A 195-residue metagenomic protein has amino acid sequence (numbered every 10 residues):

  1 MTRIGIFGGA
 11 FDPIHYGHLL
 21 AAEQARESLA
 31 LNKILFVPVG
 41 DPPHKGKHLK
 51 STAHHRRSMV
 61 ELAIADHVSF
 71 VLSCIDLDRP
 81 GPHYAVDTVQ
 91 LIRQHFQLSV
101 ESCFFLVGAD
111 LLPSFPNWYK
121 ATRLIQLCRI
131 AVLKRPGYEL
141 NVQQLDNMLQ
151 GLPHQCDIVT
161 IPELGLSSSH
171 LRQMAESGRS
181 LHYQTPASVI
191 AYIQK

Functional and structural regions predicted by a protein language model:
M1-K195: Nucleotidyltransferase catalytic core that binds NTPs
